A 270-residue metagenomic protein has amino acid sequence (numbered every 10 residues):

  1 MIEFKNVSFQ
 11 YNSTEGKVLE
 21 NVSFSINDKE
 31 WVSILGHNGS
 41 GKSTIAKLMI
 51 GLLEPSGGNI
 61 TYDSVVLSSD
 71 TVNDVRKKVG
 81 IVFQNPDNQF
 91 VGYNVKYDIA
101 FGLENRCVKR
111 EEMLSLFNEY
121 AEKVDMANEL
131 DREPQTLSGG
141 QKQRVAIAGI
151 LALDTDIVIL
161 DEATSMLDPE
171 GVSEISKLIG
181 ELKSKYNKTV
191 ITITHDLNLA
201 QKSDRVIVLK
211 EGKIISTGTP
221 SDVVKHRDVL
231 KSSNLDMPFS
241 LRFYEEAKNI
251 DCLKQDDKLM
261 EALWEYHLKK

Functional and structural regions predicted by a protein language model:
L35-H37: The feature captures the beta-strand-to-loop junction immediately N-terminal to the Walker
I50: Helix-to-loop junction immediately C-terminal to a conserved catalytic motif
G58-L67, V75: Conserved ABC transporter NBD signature motif
E111-E129: Conserved ABC ATPase "signature" region
E133-L137, Q141: Conserved ABC ATPase signature
V158-D161: Catalytic Walker B motif of ABC-type/P-loop ATPase nucleotide-binding domains
